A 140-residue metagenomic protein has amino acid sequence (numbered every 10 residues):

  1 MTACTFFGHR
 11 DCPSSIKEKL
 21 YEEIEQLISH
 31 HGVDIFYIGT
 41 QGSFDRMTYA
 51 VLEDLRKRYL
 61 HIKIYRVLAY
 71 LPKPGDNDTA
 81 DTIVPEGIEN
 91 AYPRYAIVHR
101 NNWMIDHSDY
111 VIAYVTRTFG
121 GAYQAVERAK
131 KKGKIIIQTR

Functional and structural regions predicted by a protein language model:
M1-R140: Acidic/glycine-enriched connector segments
